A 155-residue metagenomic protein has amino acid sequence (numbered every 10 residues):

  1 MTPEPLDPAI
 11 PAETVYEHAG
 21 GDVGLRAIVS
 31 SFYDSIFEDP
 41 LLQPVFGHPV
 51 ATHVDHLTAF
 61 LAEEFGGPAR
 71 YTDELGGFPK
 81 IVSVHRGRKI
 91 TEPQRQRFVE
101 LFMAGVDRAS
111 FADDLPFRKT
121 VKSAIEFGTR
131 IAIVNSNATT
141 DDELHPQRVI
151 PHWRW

Functional and structural regions predicted by a protein language model:
T2-E13, R26-D107, F111-D114, R118-N137 (+1 more regions): Heme-based O2/NO sensor domains and their adjacent alpha-helical segments, primarily globin folds but also including
H18-V23: Short, solvent-exposed beta-strand/turn "edge" segments of beta-rich domains on protein surfaces
I133, D142-H145, P151-R154: Extracellular secretome segments
